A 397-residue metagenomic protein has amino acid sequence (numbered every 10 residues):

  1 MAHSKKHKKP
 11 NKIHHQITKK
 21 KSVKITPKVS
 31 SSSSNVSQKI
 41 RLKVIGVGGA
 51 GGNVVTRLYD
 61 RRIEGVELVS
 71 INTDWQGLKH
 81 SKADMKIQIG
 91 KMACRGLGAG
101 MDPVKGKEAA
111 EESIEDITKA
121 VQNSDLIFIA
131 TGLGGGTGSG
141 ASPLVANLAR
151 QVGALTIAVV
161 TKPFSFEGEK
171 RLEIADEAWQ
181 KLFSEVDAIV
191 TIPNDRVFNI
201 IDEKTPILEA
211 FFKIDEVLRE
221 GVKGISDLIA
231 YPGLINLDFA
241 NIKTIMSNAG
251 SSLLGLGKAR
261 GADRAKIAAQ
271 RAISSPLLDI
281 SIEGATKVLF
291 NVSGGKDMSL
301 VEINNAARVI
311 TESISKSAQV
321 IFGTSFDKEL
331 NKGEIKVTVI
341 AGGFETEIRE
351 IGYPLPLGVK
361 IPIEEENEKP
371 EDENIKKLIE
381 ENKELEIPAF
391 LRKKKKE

Functional and structural regions predicted by a protein language model:
A2-E397: Tubulin/FtsZ superfamily GTPase core signature
